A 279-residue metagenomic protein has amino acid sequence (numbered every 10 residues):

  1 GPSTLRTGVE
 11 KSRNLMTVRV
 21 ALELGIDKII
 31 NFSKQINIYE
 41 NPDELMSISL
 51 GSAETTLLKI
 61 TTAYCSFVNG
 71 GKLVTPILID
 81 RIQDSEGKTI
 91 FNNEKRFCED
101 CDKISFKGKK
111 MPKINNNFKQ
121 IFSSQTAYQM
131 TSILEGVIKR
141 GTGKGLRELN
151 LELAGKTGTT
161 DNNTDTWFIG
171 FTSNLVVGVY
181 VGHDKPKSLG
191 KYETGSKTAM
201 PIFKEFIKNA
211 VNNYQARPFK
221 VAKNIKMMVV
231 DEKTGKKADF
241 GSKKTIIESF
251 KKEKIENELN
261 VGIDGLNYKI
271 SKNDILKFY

Functional and structural regions predicted by a protein language model:
G1-N69, A127: Active-site-adjacent helix/loop patches that line small-molecule binding or acyl-intermediate pockets
T7-K11, T56-L259: A penicillin-recognizing enzyme superfamily signal
D27-K34, L45, C65, I77 (+4 more regions): Periplasmic/cell-envelope proteins involved in peptidoglycan metabolism and beta-lactam response
Q35-S47, S52, K103-N115, D161 (+1 more regions): Short flexible/disordered coil segments
V261-F278: C-terminal functional modules
